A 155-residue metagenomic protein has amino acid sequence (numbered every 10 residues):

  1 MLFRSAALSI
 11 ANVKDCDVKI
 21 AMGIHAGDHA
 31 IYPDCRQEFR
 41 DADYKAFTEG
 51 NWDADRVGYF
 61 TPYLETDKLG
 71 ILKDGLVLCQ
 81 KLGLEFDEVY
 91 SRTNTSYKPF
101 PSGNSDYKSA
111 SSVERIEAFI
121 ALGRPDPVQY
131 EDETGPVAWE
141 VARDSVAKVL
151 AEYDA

Functional and structural regions predicted by a protein language model:
M1-A155: Nucleotide-activated chemistry modules centered on ATP-dependent adenylation/adenylyltransferase
